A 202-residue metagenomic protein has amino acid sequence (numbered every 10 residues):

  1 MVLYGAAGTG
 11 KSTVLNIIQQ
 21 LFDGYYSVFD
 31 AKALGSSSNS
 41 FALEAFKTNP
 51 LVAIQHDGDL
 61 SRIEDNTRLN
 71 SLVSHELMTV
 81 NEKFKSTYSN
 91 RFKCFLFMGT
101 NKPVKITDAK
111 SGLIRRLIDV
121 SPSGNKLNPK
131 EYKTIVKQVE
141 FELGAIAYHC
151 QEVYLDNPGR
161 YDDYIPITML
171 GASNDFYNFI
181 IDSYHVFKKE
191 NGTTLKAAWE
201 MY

Functional and structural regions predicted by a protein language model:
M1-T9, T13-Y202: Feature primarily recognizes SF3-like P-loop helicase cores of small DNA viruses
